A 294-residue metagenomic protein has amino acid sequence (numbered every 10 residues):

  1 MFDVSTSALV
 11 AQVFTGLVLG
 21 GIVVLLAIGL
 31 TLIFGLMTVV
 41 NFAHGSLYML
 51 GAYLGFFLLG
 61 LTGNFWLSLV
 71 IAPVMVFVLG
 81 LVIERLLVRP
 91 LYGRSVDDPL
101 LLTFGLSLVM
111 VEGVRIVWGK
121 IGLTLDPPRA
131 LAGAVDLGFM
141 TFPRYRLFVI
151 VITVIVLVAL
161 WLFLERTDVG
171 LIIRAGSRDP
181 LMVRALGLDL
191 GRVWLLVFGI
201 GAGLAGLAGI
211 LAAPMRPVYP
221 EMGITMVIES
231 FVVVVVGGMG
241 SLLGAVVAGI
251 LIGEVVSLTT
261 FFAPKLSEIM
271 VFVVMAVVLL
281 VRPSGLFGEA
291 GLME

Functional and structural regions predicted by a protein language model:
M1-L25, L54, T62-S68, R94-L100 (+5 more regions): Membrane-interfacial amphipathic/re-entrant helices at transmembrane-helix boundaries
F2, P90-L91, V96-R166, L190-V193 (+4 more regions): Transmembrane helix-bundle core of multi-pass membrane transporters and related energy-transducing complexes
A8, L86, V117, R178-A185 (+2 more regions): Cytosolic-side transmembrane-helix boundaries in multi-pass membrane proteins
F14, L36-V82, L86, L258: Membrane-embedded helix boundary and interhelical linker motif in transport proteins
L19-G20, M140-V218, L242-A248: Helix-loop-helix "hairpin" substructures at the membrane interface of multi-pass membrane proteins
G21, L30-A52, G93-P99, V169-I172 (+6 more regions): Short, non-helical or kinked segments that cap or interrupt transmembrane helices
V23, G63-V74, L195-A205, G209-M275 (+1 more regions): Transmembrane alpha-helical segments in multi-pass inner-membrane proteins
G63-S107, G113, V247-I252, R282-P283: Alpha-helical transmembrane segments within multi-pass membrane transporters and channels
